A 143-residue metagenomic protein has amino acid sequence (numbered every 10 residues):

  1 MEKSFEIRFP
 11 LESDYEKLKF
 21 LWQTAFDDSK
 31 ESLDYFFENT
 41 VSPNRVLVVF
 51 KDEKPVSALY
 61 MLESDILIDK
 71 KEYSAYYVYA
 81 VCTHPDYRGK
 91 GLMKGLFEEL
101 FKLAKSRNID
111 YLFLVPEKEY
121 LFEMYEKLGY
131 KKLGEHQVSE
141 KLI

Functional and structural regions predicted by a protein language model:
M1-E63, Y73, Y77, H136 (+1 more regions): Short amphipathic alpha-helix that is part of the acyltransferase structural core
E16, F122-E123: Alpha-helical elements of the RecA-like P-loop NTPase motor core of helicases
S32, I68, S74-Y87: Mobile, glycine- and charge-enriched loop segments and immediately flanking short secondary-structure elements within
S64, V81, E117-E119: An acidic- and aromatic-residue-enriched active-site/binding cleft used to recognize and process polar
I66, F113-V115, K131-I143: Conserved catalytic-core motifs of GNAT/GCN5-like acyltransferases
T83, G89-K102: Conserved acetyl-CoA-binding loop-helix of GNAT-fold acetyltransferases
F97, A104-E117: Conserved GNAT acetyl-CoA-binding A-motif
M124-Y130: Conserved active-site tyrosine of GNAT-family acetyltransferases
